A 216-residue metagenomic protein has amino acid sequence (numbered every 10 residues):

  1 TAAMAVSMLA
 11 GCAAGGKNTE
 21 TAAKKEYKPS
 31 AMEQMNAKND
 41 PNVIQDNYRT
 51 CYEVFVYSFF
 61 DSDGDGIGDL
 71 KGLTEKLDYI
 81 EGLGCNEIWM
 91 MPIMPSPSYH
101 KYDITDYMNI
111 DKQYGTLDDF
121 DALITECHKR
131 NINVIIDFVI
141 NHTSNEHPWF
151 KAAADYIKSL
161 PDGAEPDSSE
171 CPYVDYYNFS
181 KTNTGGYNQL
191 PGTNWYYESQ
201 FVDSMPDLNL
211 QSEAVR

Functional and structural regions predicted by a protein language model:
T1-G15: Sec-dependent N-terminal signal peptides of Gram-positive bacterial secreted proteins and lipoproteins
A2, E20-A22: N-terminal compositionally biased, intrinsically disordered segments and leader/signal-like regions
C12, G16, A23-R216: Acidic/aromatic-lined carbohydrate-recognition and catalytic surfaces of CAZymes acting on diverse glycans
